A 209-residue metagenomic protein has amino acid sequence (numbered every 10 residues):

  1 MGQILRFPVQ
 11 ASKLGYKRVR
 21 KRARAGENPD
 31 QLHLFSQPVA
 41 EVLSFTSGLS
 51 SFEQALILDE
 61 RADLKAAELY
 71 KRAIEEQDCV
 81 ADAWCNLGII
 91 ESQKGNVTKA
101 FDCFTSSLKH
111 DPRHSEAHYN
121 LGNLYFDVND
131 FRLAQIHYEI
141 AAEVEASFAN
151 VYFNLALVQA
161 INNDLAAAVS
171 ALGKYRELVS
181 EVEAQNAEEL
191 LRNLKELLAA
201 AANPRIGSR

Functional and structural regions predicted by a protein language model:
M1-L49: Long, contiguous interaction/recruitment modules in multidomain scaffold/adaptor proteins
I4, P8, A40, G48-E53 (+4 more regions): Alpha-helical tetratricopeptide repeat
E41-D82, Q93: Alpha-helical segment of the N-proximal tetratricopeptide repeat
S47, V80, H114, F148 (+1 more regions): Residue-level recognition of tetratricopeptide repeat
F52-D59, D82-Q93, E116-F126, N150-L157 (+1 more regions): Conserved alpha-helical positions within TPR/SEL1-like repeat arrays
E60-R72, Q93-S106, D127-I140, N162-K174 (+1 more regions): Structural signature of tandem alpha-helical TPR/SEL1-like repeats, specifically the intra-repeat loop/turn
E76, H110, V144, L178-V179: Structural marker of alpha-solenoid helical repeat scaffolds
F153, L157-A184, E189-E196: TPR/TPR-like (Sel1-like) alpha-helical repeat modules
